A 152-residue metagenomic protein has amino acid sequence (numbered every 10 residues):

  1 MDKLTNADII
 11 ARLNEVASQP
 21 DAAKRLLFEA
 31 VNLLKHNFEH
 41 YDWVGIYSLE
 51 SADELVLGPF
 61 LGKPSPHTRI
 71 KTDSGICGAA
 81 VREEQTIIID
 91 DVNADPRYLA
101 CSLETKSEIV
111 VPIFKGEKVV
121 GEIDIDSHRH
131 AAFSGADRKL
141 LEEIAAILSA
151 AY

Functional and structural regions predicted by a protein language model:
M1-S65: Intrinsically disordered, low-complexity terminal regulatory regions
D2, I10, N14, S127-Y152: Juxtadomain coupling helices with adjacent low-complexity linkers
F38, A100-T105: Short loop/turn motifs at secondary-structure junctions and domain boundaries
W43, V110, E122: Short hydrophobic/aromatic beta-strand element in the GNAT-like acyltransferase core that lines or flanks the acyl-donor
S48-C101: Regulatory sensory and allosteric helical modules in signal-transduction proteins and certain transcription factors
S107-F114: A short, aliphatic-rich beta-strand micro-motif
F114-S127: Sensory-domain boundary capping and coupling elements
